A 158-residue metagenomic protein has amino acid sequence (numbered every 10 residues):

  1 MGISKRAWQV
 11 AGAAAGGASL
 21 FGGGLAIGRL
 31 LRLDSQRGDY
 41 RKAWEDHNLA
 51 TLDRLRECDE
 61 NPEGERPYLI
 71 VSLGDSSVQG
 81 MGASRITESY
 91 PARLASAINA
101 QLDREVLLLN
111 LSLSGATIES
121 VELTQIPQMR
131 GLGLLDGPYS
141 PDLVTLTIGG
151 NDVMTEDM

Functional and structural regions predicted by a protein language model:
M1-V71, G80: N-terminal secretory targeting modules
Q79-M158: Conserved SGNH/GDSL esterase-like catalytic core that processes O-acyl groups on lipids and polysaccharides
